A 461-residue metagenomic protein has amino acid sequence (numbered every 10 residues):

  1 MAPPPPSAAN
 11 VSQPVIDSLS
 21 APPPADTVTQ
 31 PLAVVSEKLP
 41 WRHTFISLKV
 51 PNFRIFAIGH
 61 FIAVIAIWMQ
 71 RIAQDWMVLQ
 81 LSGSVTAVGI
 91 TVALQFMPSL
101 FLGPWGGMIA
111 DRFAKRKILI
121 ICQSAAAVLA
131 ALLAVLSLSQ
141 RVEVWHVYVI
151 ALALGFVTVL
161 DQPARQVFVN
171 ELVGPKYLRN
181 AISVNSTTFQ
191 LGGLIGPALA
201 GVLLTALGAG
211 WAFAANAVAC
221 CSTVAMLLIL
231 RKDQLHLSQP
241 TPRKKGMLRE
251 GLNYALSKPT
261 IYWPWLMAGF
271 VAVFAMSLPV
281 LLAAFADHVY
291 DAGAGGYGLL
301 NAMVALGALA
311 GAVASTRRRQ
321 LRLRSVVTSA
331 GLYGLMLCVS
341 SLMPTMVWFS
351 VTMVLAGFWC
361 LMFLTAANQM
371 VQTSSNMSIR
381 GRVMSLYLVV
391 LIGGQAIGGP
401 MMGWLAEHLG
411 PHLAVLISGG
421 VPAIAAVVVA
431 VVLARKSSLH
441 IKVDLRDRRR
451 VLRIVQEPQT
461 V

Functional and structural regions predicted by a protein language model:
A2-V461: Alpha-helical transmembrane-bundle signature of multi-pass membrane transport and export proteins
